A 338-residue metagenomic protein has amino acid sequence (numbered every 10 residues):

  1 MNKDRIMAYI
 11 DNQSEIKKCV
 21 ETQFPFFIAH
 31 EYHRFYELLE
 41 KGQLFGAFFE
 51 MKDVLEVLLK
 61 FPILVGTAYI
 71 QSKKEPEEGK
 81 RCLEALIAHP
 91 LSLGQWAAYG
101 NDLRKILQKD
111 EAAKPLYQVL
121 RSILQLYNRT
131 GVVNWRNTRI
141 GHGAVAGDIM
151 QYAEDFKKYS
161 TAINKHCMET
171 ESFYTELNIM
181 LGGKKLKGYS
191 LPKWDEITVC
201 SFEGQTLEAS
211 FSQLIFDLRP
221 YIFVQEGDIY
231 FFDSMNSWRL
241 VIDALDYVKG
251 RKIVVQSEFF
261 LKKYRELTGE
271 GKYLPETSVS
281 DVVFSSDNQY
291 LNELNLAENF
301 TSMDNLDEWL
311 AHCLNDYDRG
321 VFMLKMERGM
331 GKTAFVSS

Functional and structural regions predicted by a protein language model:
N2-V132, G147-A162, H166, G183-K184 (+2 more regions): Feature for intrinsically disordered/low-complexity regulatory segments and propeptides
V20, F24, E298-L306, G331-K332: Phosphate/oxyanion-binding active-site loops and adjacent basic polyanion-contact surfaces
K52-D53, V57-L58, G66-T67, Y273-N288: The feature marks a conserved, polyanion-engaging helical scaffold used by nucleic-acid processing enzymes and innate
Q125-Y127, G143-S286: Polyanionic, low-complexity intrinsically disordered segments
N134-A144: Extracellular low-complexity, Gly/Ser/Thr-rich intrinsically disordered linkers and protease-sensitive activation/hinge
V279-A311, R319: Conserved adenine-nucleotide phosphate-binding loops and their immediately adjacent elements
F322: Conserved beta-strand position immediately N-terminal to the Walker
K325-S338: P-loop NTPase Walker A phosphate-binding motif
